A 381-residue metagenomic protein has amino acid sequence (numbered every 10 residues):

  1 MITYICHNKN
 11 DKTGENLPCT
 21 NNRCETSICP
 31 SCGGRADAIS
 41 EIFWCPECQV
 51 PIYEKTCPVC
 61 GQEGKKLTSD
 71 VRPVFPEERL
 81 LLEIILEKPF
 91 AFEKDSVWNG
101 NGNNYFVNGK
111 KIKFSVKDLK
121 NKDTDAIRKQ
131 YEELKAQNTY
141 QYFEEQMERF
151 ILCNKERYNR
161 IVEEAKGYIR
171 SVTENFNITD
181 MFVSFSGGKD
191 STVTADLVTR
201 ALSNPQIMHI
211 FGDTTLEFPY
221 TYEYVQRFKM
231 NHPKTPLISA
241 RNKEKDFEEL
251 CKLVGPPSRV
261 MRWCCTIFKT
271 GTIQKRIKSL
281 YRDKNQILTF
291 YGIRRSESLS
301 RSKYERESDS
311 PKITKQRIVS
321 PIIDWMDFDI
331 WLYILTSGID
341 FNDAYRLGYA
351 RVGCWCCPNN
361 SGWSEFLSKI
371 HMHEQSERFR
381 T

Functional and structural regions predicted by a protein language model:
M1-S184, K189-T381: Nucleotide-activated chemistry modules centered on ATP-dependent adenylation/adenylyltransferase
